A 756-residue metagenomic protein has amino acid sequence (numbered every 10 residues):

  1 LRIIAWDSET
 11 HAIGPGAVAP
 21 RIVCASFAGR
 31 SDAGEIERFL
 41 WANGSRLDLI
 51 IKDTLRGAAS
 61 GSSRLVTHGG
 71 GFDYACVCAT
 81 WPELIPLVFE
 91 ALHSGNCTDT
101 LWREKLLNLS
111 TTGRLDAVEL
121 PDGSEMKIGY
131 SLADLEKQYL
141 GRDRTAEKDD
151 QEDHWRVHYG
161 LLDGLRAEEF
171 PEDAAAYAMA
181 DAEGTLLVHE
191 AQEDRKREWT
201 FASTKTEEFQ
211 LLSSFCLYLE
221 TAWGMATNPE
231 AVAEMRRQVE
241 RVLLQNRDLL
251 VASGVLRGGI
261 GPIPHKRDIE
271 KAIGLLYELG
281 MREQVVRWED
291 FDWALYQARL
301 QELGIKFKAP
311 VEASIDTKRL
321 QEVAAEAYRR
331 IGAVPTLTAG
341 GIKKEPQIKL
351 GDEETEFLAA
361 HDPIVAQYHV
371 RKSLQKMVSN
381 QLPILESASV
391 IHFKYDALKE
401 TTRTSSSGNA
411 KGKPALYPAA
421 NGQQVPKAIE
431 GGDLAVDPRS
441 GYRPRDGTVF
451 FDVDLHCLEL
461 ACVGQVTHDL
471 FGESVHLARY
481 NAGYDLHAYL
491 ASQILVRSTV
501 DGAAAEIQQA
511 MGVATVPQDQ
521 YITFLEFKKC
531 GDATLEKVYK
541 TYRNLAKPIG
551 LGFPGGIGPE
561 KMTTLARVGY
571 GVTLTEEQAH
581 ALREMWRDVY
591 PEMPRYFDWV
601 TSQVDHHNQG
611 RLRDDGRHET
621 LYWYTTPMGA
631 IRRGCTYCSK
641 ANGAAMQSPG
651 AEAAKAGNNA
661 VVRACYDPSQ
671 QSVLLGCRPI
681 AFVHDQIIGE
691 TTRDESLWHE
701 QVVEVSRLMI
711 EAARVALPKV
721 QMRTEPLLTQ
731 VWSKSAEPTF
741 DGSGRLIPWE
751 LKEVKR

Functional and structural regions predicted by a protein language model:
R2-I36, G44, S203, K266-C530 (+4 more regions): Acidic, glycine-rich two-metal-ion catalytic cores of nucleic acid-processing enzymes
G14, P20-V23, F27-R197, F209-L217 (+1 more regions): Active-site-proximal helix-loop-helix substrate-binding element of RNase H-like nuclease domains
S63-D73, D454, K561, I688-T691: Short glycine-rich phosphate-binding loop at a beta-alpha junction
G69, G95-T98, Y177-E193, E198-T227 (+7 more regions): Core structural elements
L106-R114, S124-E125, L186, L219-L243 (+4 more regions): Catalytic palm subdomain of template-directed nucleic-acid polymerases, centered on the conserved carboxylate motif
A167-A174, T221, M225-A233, G441-V453 (+6 more regions): Glycine- and acidic
L186, R236-K271, L279, Q578 (+3 more regions): Polymerase palm active-site segment centered on the conserved acidic dipeptide of motif C
L303, A533-K537, A546-G555, V572-E592 (+1 more regions): Core catalytic DNA strand-manipulation module of type IA topoisomerases
